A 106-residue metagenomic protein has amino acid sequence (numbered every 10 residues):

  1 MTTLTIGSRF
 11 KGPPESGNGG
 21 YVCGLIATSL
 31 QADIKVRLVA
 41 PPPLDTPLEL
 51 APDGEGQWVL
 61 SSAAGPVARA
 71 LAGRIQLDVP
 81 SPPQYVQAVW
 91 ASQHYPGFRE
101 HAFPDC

Functional and structural regions predicted by a protein language model:
M1, G7-S8, D33, V39 (+2 more regions): Residue-level signal for the start and early helices of compact helical domains
T2, R9, P13-I34: Active-site helix/loop of acyl-thioester processing domains in fatty-acid/polyketide metabolism, spanning hotdog-fold
T3-T5, E49, Q76: Ser/Thr- (and often Asn-) enriched beta-sheet segments in non-cytosolic proteins
D33-E55: Active-site beta-strand->loop segment that positions catalytic residues and contacts the acyl thioester
D53-C106: HotDog/MaoC-like acyl-thioester-processing domains
